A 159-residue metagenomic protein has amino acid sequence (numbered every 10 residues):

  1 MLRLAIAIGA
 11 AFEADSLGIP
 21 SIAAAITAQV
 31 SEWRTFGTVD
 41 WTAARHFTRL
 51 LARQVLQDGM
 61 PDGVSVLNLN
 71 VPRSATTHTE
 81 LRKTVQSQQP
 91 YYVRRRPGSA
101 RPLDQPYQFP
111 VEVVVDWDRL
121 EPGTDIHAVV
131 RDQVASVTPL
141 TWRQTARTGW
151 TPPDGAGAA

Functional and structural regions predicted by a protein language model:
L2, D15-F36: Glycine-rich phosphate/pyrophosphate-binding loops and their adjacent beta-strand/loop elements at enzyme active sites
R3-G9: Charged helix-capping and loop-helix junction motifs
T35, V39-A159: Electrostatically charged, flexible surface regions
